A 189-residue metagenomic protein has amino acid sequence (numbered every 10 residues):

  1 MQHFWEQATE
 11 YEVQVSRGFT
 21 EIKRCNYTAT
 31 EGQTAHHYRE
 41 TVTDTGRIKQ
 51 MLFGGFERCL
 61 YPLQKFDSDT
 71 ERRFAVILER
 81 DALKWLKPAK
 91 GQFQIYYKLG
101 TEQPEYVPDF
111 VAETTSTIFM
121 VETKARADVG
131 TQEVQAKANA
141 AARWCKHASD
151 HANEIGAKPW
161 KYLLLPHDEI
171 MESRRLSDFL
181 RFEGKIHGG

Functional and structural regions predicted by a protein language model:
M1-P104, E113-F119, K124-G189: Intrinsically disordered, low-complexity, repeat-rich regions that form long N- or C-terminal tails or large
Y106-P108: Change "...and in nucleic-acid phosphodiester-cleaving endonucleases..." to "...and in nucleic-acid processing enzymes
